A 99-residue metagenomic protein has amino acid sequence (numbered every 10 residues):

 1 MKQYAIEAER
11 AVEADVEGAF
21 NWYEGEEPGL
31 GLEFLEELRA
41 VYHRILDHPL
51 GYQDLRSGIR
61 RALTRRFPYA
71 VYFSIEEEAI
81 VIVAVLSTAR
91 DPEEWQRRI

Functional and structural regions predicted by a protein language model:
M1-L35: Arg/Lys-rich, positively charged N-terminal/basic patches that mediate binding to nucleic acids
V16, F20, L38-Y42, R66: Short amphipathic alpha-helical/adjacent loop interface patches that line ligand and macromolecule-binding sites
Y23, E27, Y42-I45, P49: A general structural signal marking secondary-structure boundaries and capping sites
L32, A70, S74-I99: Enriched for short, Lys/Arg-rich terminal
A40, D47-A79: Basic/aromatic recognition patch in beta-strand/loop cores that engages polyanionic ligands
